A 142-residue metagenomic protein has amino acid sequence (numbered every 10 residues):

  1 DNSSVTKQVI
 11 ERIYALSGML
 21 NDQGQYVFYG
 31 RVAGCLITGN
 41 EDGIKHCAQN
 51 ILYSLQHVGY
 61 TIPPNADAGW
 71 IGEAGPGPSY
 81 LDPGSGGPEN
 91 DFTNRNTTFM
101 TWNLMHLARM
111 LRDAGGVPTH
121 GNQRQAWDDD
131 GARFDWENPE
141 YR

Functional and structural regions predicted by a protein language model:
D1-T61: Helix-loop-strand module that forms the ligand-binding subsite of alpha/beta enzymes
T61-R142: Glycine-rich phosphate/pyrophosphate-binding loop and the adjoining helix
